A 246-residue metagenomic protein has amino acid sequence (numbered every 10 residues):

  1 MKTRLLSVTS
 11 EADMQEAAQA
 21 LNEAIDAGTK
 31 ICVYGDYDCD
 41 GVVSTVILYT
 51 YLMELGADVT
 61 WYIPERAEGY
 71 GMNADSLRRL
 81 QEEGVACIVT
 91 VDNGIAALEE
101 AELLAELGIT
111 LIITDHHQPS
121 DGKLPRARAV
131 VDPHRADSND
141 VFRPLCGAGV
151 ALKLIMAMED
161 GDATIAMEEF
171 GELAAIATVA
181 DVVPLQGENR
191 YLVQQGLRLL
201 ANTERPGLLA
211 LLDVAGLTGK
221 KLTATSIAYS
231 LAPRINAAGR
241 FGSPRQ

Functional and structural regions predicted by a protein language model:
M1-Q246: Replace "Mg2+/Mn2+-dependent" with "divalent metal-dependent
